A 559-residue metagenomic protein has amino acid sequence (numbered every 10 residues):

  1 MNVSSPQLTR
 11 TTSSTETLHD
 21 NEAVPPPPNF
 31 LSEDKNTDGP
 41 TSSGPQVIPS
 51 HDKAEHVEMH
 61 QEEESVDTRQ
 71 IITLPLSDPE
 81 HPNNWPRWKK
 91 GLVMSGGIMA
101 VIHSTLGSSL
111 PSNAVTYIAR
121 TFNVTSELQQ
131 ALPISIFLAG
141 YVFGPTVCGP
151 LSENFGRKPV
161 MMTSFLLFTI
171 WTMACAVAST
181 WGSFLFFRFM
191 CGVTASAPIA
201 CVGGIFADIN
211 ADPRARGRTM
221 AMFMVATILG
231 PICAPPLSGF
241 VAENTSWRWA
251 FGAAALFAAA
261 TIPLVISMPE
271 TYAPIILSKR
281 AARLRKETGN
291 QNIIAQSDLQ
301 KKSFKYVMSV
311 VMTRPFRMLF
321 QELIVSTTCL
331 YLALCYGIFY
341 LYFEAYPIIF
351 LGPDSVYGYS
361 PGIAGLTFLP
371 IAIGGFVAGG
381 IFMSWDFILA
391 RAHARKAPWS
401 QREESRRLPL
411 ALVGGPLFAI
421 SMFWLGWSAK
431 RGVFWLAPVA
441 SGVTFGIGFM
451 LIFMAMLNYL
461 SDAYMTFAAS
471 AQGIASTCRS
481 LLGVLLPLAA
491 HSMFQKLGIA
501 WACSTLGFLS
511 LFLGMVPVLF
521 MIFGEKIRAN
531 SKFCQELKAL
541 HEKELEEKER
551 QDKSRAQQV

Functional and structural regions predicted by a protein language model:
M1-S104, S108, S112, W249 (+4 more regions): Intracellular terminal tails of multi-pass secondary transporters
K89-E127, C148, P198, V202-G203 (+1 more regions): Extracytoplasmic
T105, S135-L138, V142, M173-S179 (+7 more regions): C-terminal transmembrane bundle
G107, F122-N123, V147, F155-G156 (+5 more regions): Helix-breaking motifs and short loop linkers at transmembrane-helix boundaries and internal kinks in secondary membrane
Y117, T146-P150, N154, P236 (+3 more regions): Membrane-interface helix termini in secondary transporters
F143-G182: Conserved MFS/SLC helix-loop-helix module at the cytosolic interface between two early adjacent transmembrane helices
F187-T227: Cytoplasmic helix-loop-helix junction between adjacent transmembrane helices in 12-TM secondary transporters
A226-I275: Helix-loop-helix hairpin linking two adjacent transmembrane segments in secondary transporters
